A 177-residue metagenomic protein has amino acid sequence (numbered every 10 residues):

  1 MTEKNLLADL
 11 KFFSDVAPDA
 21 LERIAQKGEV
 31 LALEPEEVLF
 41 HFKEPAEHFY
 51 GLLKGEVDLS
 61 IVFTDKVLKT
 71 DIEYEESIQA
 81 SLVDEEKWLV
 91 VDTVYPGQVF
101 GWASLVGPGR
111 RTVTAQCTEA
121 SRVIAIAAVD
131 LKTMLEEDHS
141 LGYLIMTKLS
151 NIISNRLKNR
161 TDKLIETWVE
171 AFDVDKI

Functional and structural regions predicted by a protein language model:
M1-I177: Cytosolic regulatory regions built on CNB/CRP/Popeye-like sensor folds
